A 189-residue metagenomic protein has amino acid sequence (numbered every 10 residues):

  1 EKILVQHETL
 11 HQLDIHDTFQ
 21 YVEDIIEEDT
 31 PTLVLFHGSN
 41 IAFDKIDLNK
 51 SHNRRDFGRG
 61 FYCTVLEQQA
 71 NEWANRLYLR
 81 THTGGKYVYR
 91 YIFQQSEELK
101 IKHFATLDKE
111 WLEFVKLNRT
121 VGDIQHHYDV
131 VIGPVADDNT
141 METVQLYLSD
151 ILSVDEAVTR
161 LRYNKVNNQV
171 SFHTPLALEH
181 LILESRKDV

Functional and structural regions predicted by a protein language model:
E1-L33, R55-D56, R76-V189: Conserved NAD+-utilizing ADP-ribose enzyme module
T30-R55: Short aromatic-glycine-(Arg/Gly/Cys) micro-motifs in beta-strand/loop hairpins
H37-S39, C63-V65, Y91: Short His-Asn-centered micro-motif
N40, G60-Y62, V135: Compositionally biased, intrinsically disordered low-complexity regions
A42, E67-A70, Q95-L99: Short, charged/polar surface micro-motifs in flexible loops or helix N-caps
H52-L77: Extended catalytic/binding region for NAD+/ADP-ribose chemistry, centered on the ART fold
